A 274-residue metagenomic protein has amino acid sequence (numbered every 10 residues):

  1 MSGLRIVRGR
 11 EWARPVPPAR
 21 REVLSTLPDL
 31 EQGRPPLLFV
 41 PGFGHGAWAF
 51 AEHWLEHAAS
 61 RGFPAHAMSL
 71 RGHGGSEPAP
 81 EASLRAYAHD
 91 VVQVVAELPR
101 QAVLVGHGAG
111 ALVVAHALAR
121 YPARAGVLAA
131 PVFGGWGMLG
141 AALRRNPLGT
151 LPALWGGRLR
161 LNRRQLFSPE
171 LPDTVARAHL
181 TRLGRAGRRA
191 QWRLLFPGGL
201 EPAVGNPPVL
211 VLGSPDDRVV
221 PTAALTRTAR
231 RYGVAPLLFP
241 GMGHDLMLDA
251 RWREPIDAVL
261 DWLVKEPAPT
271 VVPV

Functional and structural regions predicted by a protein language model:
G42-G46, G108, P215: Active-site glycine-rich loops that stabilize anionic/oxyanionic intermediates across multiple enzyme folds
F43-L55: The serine-hydrolase catalytic nucleophile loop
H57-P78: Conserved alpha/beta-hydrolase
A86-A102: Conserved acidic catalytic loop of the alpha/beta-hydrolase fold
A119-A153, A190-P197: Flexible "cap/lid" loop of the alpha/beta hydrolase fold
G205, V211-G213, D217: Short beta-strand/loop motif that positions the catalytic acidic residue of the alpha/beta-hydrolase fold
R218-R227: Conserved alpha/beta-hydrolase "acid-adjacent" motif
A235-V274: Catalytic active-site module of serine/aspartate enzymes centered on a nucleophile-bearing elbow/loop
